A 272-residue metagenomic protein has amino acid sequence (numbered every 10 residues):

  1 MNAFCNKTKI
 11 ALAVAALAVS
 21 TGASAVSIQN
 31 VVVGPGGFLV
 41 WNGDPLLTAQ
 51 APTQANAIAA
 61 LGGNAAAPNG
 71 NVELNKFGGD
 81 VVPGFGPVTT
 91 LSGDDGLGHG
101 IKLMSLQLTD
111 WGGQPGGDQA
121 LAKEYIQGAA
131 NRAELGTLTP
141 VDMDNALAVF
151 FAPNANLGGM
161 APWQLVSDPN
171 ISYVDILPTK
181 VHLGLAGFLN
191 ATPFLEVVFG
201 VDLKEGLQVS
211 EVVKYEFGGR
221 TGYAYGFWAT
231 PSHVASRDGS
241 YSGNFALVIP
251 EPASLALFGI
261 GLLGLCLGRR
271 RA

Functional and structural regions predicted by a protein language model:
M1-A3, A18, L263-G264: A general, composition-driven signal for non-globular sequence regions
N2-I10: Bacterial N-terminal signal peptides that target proteins for export
I10-A16, F258-G261: Sec-dependent N-terminal signal peptides
S20-G22: N-terminal signal peptide c-region/cleavage motif recognized by signal peptidases
V26-V248: Helix-boundary and membrane-interface capping/anchor signal
P250-R269: A short, hydrophobic C-terminal helix/tail in secreted or cell-surface proteins
